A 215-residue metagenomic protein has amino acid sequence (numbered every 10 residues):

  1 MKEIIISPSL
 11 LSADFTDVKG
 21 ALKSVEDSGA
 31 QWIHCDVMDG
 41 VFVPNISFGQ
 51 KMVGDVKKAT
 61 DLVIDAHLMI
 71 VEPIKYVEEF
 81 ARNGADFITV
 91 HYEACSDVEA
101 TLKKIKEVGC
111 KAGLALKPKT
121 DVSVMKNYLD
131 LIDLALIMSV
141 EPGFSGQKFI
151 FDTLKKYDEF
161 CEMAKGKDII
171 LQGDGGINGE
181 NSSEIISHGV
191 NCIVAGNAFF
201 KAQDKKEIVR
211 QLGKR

Functional and structural regions predicted by a protein language model:
I4-S9, I33-C35, I64-L68, I88-V90 (+4 more regions): Hydrophobic faces of well-ordered beta-strands that scaffold small-molecule active sites in alpha/beta enzyme cores
V18, V25, D36, F80 (+6 more regions): Conserved, mostly hydrophobic/aromatic
S28, A59, N83, V108 (+1 more regions): Structural motif
I33-G49, V140-K148: Glycine-rich, proline-tolerant flexible connector loops at the mouths of alpha/beta enzymes
I46-A66, K104-G113, T153-L171, Q211-R215: Alpha-helix-loop-beta-strand connector modules within alpha/beta enzyme cores
I74-R82, T120-D130, I177-I193: Catalytic cores of alpha/beta
I88-S96, L136-G146, H188-I208: Glycine-rich phosphate-binding active-site loops on the catalytic face of alpha/beta enzymes
A115-F151: Histidine/lysine/aspartate-rich catalytic loop segments that bind and position anionic ligands
